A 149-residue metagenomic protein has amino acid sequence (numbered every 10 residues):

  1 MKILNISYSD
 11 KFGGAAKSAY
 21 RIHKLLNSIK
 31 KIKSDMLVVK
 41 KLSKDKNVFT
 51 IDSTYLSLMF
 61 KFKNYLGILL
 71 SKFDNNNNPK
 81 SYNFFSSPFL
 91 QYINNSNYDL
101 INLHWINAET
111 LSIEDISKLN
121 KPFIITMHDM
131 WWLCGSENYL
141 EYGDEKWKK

Functional and structural regions predicted by a protein language model:
M1-T50, S96, S117-P122: N-terminal subdomain of nucleotide-sugar transferases
F12-G14, S43-N47, E109-S112, W131-Y142: Short catalytic/ligand-binding loop motif for oxyanion handling, primarily in non-cytosolic enzymes, centered on
K17-R21, F84-F85, T110-E114: Short, conserved clusters of charged catalytic residues that mark active-site and nucleotide-handling motifs
K30, D35-L100: A conserved catalytic-core segment of Leloir-type glycosyltransferases
K63-N76, I125-K149: Acceptor-binding helix/loop patch of EC 2.4 sugar-transfer enzymes, predominantly nucleotide-sugar-dependent
L90-L111, P122-H128: Short N-terminal targeting/anchoring amphipathic segment
L111-S117, D144-K149: Short, intrinsically disordered, charge-balanced linker/junction segments flanking boundaries in proteins
